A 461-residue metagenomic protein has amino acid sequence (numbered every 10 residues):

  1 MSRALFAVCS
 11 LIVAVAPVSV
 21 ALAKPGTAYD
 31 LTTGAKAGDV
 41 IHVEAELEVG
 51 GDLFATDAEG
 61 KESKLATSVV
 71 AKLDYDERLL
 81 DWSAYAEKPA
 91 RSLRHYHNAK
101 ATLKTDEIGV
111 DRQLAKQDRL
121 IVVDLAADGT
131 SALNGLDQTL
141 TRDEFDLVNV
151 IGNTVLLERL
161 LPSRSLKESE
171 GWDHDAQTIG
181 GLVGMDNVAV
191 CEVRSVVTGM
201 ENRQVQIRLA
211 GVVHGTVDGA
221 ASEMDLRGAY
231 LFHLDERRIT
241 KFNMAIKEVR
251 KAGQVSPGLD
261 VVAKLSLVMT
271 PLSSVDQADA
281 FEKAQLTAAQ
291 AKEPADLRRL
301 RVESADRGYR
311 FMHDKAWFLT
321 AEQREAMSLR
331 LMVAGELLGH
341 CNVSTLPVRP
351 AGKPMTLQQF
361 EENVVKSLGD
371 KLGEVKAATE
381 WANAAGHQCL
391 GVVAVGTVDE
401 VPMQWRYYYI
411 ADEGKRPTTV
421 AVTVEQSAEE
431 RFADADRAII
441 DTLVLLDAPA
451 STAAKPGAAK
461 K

Functional and structural regions predicted by a protein language model:
M1-A4: Positively charged n-region of N-terminal signal peptides that target proteins for export
A7-S19: Bacterial N-terminal signal peptides
L22-E322, A326-L329, E336-L337, P347-P350 (+6 more regions): Signature of exported/secreted
G258, E430-I439: Extracellular carbohydrate recognition
G352-L357, R431-A433: Solvent-exposed, non-transmembrane alpha-helical starts
E361-E413: Signature of long, low-cysteine stretches enriched in small and polar/charged residues
E413-T419: Short hydrophobic/glycine-rich mini-motifs in sensory/regulatory modules that couple input to downstream signaling
V422-S427: Short beta-strand-to-loop transition segments that serve as allosteric relay/switch motifs in sensory/regulatory domains
